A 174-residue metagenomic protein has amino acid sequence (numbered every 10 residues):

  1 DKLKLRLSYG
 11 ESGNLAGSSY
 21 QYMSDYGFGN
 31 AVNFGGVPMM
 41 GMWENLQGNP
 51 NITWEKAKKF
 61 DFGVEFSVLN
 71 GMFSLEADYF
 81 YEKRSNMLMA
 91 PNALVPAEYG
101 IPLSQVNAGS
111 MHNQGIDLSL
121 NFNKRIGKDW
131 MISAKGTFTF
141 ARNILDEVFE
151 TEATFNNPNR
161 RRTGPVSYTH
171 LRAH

Functional and structural regions predicted by a protein language model:
D1-G164: Extracellular/periplasmic, surface-exposed regions of secreted and cell-surface proteins
T169-H174: Conserved small/polar residues in nucleotide/adenosyl-binding loops
